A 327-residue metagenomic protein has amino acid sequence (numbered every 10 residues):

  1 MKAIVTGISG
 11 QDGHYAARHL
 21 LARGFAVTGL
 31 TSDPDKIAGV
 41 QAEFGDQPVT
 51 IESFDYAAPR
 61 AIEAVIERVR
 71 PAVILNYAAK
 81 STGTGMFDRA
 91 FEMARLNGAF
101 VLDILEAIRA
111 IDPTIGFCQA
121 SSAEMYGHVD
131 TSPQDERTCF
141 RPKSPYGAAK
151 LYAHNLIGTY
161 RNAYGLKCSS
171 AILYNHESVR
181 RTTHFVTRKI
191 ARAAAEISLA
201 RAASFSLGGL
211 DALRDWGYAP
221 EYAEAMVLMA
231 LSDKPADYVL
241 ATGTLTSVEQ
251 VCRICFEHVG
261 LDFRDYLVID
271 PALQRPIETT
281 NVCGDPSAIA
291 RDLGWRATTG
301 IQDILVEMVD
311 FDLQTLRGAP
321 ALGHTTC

Functional and structural regions predicted by a protein language model:
M1-V73: N-terminal Rossmann/SDR dinucleotide-binding element
K2, G300-C327: Amphipathic terminal alpha-helices
Y56-L96: NAD(P)H-binding glycine-rich loop region in Rossmannoid oxidoreductase-like domains and their noncatalytic homologs
N76, L102-P145: Conserved Rossmann-fold NAD(P)-dependent oxidoreductase catalytic core, especially the SDR/UDP-sugar
D130-P133, N155-A230, T244-L245, C252-V259: NAD(P)-dependent short-chain dehydrogenase/reductase
P145, A149-Y152: Active-site helix of classical SDR
I190, L228-R275, P286: Mid/C-terminal beta-alpha module of Rossmann-like enzyme folds, strongest in SDR-family dehydrogenases/epimerases
A219, P271-R296, T315: Conserved C-terminal active-site "lid" loop/helix of NAD(P)H-dependent oxidoreductases that clamps the redox cofactor
